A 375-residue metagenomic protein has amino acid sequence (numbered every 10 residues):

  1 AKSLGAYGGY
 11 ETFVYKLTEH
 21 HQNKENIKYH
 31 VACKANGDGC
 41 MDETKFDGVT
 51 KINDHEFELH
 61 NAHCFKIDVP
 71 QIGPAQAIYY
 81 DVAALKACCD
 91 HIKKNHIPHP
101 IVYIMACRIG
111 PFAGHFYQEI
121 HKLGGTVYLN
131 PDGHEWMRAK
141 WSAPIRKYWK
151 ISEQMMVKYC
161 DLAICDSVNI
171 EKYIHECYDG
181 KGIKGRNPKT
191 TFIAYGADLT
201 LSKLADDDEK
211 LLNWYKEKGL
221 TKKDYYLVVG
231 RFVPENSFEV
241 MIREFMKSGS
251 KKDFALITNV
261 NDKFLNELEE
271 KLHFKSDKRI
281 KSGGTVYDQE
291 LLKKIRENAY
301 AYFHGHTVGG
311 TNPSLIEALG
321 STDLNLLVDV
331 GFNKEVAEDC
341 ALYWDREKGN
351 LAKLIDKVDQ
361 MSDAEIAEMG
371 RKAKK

Functional and structural regions predicted by a protein language model:
A1-Y7, H20-A75, I170, H175-C177 (+2 more regions): N-terminal strand-loop element at the rim of the active site of nucleotide-sugar-dependent glycosyltransferases
C33-G37, A197-D198, V229, K252-L268 (+1 more regions): Glycosyltransferase donor-sugar binding loop
Q76-C88, H99-L123, Y128-D132, G310: An aromatic- and histidine-rich active-site surface loop
I145-A163: Membrane-proximal helix-turn-helix segments that form the acceptor-binding/catalytic region of lipid-linked
K158-K189, A197-S202, L211: A short, active-site helix/loop in glycosyltransferases that binds the activated sugar's phosphate group
Y215-N236, I242-G249, A255: Conserved donor-binding/catalytic core segment of Leloir-type glycosyltransferases
K294-G310, D323-L324: Acidic donor-binding loop of glycosyltransferase active sites
A341-G349, K357-D363: Conserved acidic donor-binding segment of nucleotide-sugar-dependent glycosyltransferases
